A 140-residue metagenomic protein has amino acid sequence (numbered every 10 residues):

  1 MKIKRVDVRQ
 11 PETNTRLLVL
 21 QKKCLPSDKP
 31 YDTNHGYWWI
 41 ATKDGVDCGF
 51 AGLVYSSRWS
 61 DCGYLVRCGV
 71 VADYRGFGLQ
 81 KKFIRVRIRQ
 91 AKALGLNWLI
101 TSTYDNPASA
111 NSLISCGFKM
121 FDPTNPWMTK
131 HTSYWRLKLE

Functional and structural regions predicted by a protein language model:
M1-K29: Short amphipathic alpha-helix that is part of the acyltransferase structural core
E12, S60, P107-A108: Short alpha-helical
L18-D44, F50-G52: Active-site rim helix/loop that mediates acceptor-substrate recognition in acyltransferases
I40, V46-S56, C62-G69: Conserved beta-strand in the GNAT
V70, G76-R89, S115: Conserved acetyl-CoA-binding loop-helix of GNAT-fold acetyltransferases
I100-A110, W127-M128: Conserved beta-strand-loop-alpha-helix junction that forms the acyl-donor binding cleft
I114-T124: Conserved acetyl-CoA-binding loop of GNAT-fold acetyltransferases
P126-E140: C-terminal "cap" of GNAT-fold acetyltransferases
